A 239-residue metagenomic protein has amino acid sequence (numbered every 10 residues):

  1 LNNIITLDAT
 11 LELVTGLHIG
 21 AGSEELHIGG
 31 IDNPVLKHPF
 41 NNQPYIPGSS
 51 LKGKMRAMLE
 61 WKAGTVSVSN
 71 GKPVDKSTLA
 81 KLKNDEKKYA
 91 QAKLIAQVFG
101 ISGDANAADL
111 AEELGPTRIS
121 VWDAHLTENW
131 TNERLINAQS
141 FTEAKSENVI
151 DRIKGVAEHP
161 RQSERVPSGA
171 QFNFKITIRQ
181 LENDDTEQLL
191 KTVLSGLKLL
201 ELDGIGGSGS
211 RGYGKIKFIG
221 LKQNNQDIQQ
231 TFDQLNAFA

Functional and structural regions predicted by a protein language model:
L1-E147, G155-A239: RNA-binding basic/glycine-rich loop and surface signature characteristic of RAMP-family CRISPR effectors
